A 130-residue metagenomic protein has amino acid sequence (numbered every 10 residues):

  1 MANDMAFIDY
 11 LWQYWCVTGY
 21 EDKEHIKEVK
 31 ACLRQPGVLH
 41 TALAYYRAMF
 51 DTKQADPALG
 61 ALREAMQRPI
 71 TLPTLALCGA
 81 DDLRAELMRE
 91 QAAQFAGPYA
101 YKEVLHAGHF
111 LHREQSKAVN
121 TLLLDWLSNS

Functional and structural regions predicted by a protein language model:
M1-E103, L124, N129: Flexible "cap/lid" subdomain of the alpha/beta-hydrolase fold that forms the substrate-access gate
A107-N120: Catalytic histidine-centered segment of alpha/beta-hydrolase-like enzymes
